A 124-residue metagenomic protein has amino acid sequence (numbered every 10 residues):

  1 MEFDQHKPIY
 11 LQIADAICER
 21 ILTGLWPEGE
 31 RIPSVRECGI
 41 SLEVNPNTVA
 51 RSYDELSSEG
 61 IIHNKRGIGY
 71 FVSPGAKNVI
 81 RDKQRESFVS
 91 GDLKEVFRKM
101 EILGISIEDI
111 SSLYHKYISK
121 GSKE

Functional and structural regions predicted by a protein language model:
M1-R31, E37, S87, G91-K123: Extreme N-terminal segment that seeds HTH/winged-HTH DNA-binding domains in transcriptional regulators
Y10, S34, Y70-R85: Short, cationic-aromatic polyanion-contact patches
L25-W26, E30, S58-G67, F71-P74: Beta-hairpin "wing" of winged helix-turn-helix
R31-L42, L56: A short alpha-helical element within helix-turn-helix/winged-helix DNA-binding domains across DNA-binding proteins
S41, S58-I61, K120: Residue cluster at the C-terminal edge of the helix-turn-helix DNA-binding motif
